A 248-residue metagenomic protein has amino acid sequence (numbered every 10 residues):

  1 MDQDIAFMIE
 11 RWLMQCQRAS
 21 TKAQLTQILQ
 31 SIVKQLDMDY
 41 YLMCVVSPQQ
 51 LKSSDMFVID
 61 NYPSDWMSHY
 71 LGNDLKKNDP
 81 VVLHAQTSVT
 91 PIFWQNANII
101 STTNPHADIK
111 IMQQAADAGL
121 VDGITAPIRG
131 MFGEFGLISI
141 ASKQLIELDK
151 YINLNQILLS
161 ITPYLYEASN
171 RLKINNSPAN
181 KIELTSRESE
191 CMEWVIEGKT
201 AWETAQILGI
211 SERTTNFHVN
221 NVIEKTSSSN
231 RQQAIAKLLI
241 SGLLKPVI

Functional and structural regions predicted by a protein language model:
M1-Q15, K22, G136, S142-S186 (+1 more regions): Juxtadomain coupling helices with adjacent low-complexity linkers
E10, M14, K22-K34, D108 (+1 more regions): Short amphipathic alpha-helical segments
K22-D55: Helix-loop-beta substructure at the N-terminus of cytosolic sensory domains that couple signal/ligand detection
P63-P105, Q113-A116: Regulatory sensory and allosteric helical modules in signal-transduction proteins and certain transcription factors
D122-I128: Short hydrophobic beta-strand micro-motif common in sensory/regulatory domains
E188-V195, A234: Short alpha-helical "packing" element that flanks the helix-turn-helix/winged-helix DNA-binding module
T200-Q233: Recognition helix of helix-turn-helix DNA-binding domains
E224-I248: Basic, Lys/Arg-enriched C-terminal extension of HTH/homeodomain DNA-binding domains
